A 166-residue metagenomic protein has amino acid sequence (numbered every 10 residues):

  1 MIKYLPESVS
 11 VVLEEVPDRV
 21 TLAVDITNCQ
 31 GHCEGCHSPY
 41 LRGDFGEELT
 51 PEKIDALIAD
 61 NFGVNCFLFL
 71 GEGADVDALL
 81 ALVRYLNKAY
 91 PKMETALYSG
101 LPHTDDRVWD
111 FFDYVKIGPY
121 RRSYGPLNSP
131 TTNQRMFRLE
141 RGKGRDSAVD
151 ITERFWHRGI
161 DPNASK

Functional and structural regions predicted by a protein language model:
M1-D25, Q30, S38-G43, S165: N-terminal [4Fe-4S]-dependent radical SAM core
C33: Short cysteine-rich clusters marking metal-coordination/redox-active sites
H37-L49, F62-V76, P91-T104, Y114-L139: Core AdoMet radical
E52-K53: Conserved helix-turn-beta segment immediately C-terminal to the redox Cys motif in thioredoxin-like folds
G73-Y90, G125-K166: P-loop/Walker A phosphate-binding loop and immediately adjacent motor/lid segment at beta-alpha junctions
